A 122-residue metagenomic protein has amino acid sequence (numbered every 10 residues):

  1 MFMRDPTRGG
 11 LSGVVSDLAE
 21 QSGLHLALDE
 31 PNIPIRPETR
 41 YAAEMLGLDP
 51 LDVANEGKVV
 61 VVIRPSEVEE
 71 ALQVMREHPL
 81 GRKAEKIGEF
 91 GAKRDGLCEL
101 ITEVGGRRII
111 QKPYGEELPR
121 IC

Functional and structural regions predicted by a protein language model:
M1-N55: Active-site-proximal betaalpha loop/short-helix elements that scaffold phosphoryl/nucleotidyl transfer chemistry
F2-D5, V61, I87: Buried hydrophobic positions in well-ordered alpha/beta secondary-structure cores of metabolic enzymes
V14-S16, Q73, L97-T102: Short acidic, glycine/serine/threonine-rich loops at helix termini
G23, M45, E56-K58, G81-A84 (+1 more regions): Active-site lining segments that contact anionic ligands and/or coordinate catalytic metals
I33-P37, V59, G91-D95: Short gly/pro/ser/thr-enriched loop/turn and capping motifs at secondary-structure boundaries
I63-V68: Helix N-cap motif at beta-to-alpha junctions
E70-L80: Short amphipathic alpha-helices in soluble, non-transmembrane regions that often serve as interface/regulatory elements
H78-C122: Acidic, Ser/Thr/Pro-rich beta/coil linker or hinge segments at domain junctions
